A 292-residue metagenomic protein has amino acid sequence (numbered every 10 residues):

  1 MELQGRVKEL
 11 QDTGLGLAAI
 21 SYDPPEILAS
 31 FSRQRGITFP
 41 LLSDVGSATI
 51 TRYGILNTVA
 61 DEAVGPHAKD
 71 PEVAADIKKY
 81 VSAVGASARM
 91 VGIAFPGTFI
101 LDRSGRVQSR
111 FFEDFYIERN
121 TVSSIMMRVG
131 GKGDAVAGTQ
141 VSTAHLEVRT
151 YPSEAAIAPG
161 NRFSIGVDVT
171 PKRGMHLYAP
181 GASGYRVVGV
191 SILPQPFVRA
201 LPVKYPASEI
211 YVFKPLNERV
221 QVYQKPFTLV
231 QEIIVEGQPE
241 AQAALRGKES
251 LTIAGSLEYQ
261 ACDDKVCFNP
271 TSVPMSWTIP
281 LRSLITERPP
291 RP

Functional and structural regions predicted by a protein language model:
M1, G5-K8, S123, M127 (+1 more regions): Solvent-exposed, polar/charged alpha-helical surfaces in well-ordered, non-transmembrane soluble domains, broadly
M1-R52: Structural microenvironment flanking redox-active thiols in thiol-disulfide oxidoreductases
P40-E118: Thiol/selenol-based redox catalytic cores and closely related redox-interacting motifs
L101, R106, F111-S142: C-terminal lobe and adjacent flexible extensions of AdoMet/dcAdoMet transferase-like proteins
M126-P292: Extracellular/lumen-exposed scaffold segments
